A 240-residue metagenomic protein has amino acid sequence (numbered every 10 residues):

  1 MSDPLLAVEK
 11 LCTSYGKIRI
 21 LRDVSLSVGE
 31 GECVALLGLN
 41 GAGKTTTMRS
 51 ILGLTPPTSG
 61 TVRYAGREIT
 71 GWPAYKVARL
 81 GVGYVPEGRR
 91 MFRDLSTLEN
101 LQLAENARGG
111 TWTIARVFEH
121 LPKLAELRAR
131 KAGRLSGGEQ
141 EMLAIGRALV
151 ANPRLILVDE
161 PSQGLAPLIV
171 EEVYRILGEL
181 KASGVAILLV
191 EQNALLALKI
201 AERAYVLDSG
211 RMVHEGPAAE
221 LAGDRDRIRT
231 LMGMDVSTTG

Functional and structural regions predicted by a protein language model:
L37-L39: The feature captures the beta-strand-to-loop junction immediately N-terminal to the Walker
L52: Helix-to-loop junction immediately C-terminal to a conserved catalytic motif
G60-E68, L80, W112-I114, E119: Conserved ABC transporter NBD signature motif
K131-L135, E139: Conserved ABC ATPase signature
A148-L149: ABC ATPase C-loop
I156-E160: Catalytic Walker B motif of ABC-type/P-loop ATPase nucleotide-binding domains
